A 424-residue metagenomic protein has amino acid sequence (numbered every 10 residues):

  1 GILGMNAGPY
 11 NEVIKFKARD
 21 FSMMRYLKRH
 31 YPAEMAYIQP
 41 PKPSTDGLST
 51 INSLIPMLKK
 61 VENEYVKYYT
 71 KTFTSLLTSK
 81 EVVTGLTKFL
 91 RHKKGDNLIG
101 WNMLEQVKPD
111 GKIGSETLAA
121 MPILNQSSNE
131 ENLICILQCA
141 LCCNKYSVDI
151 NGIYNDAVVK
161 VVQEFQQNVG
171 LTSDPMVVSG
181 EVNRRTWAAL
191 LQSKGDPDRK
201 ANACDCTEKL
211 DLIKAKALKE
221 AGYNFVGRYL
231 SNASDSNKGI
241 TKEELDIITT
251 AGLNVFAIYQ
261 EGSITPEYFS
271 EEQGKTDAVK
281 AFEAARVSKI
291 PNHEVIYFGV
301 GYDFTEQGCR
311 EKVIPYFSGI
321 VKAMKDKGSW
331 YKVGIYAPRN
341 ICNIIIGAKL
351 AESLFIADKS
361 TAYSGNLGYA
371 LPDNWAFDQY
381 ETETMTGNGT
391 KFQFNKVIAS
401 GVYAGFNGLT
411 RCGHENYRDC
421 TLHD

Functional and structural regions predicted by a protein language model:
G1, K209, D235-G308: Substrate-binding cleft of extracellular glycoside hydrolase catalytic domains
G1-F225, Y229, D424: Cell-envelope/ECM-targeting effectors and their regulatory/trafficking segments
G4-S44, R199-C206, C342-D424: Functionally critical loop-and-helix segments that line ligand-binding/catalytic clefts of soluble enzyme domains
M5, L218, I248, F298 (+1 more regions): Conserved, mostly hydrophobic/aromatic
R19-P32, K214-G222, K238-A257, E283-P291 (+1 more regions): Acidic (Asp/Glu)-rich catalytic clusters
P32-M35, G95, C143-N144, A221-V226 (+5 more regions): Loop/turn elements at helix/coil->beta-strand transitions in domains of secreted/extracellular proteins
D303-G328: Active-site cleft segment of glycoside hydrolase catalytic domains centered on the general acid/base Glu
K325-I344: Aromatic-lined carbohydrate-recognition surfaces of secreted/lumenal glycan-active proteins
